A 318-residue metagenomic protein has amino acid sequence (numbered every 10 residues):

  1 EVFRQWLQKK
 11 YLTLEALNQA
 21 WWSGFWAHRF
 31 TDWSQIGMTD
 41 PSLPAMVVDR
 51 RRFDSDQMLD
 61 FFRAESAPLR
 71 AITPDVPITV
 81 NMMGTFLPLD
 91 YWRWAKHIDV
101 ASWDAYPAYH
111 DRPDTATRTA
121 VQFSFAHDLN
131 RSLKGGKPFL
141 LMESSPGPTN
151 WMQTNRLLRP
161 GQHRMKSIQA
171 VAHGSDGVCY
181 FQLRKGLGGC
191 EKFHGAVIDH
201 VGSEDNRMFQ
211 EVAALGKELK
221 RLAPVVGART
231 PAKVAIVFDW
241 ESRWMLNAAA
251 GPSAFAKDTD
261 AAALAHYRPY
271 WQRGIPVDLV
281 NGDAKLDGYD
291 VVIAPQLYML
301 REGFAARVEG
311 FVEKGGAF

Functional and structural regions predicted by a protein language model:
E1-F125, L129: Polysaccharide-binding and catalytic clefts of secreted carbohydrate-active enzymes
W33, R63, Y106-Y109, D114-F318: Carbohydrate-binding surfaces of carbohydrate-active enzymes
